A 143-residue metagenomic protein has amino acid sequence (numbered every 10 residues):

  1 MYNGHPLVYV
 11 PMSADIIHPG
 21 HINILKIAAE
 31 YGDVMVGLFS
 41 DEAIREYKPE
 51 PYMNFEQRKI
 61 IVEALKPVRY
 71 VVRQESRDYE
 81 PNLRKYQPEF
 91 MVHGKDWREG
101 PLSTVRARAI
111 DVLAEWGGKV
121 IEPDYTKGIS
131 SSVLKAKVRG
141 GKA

Functional and structural regions predicted by a protein language model:
M1-A143: Nucleotidyltransferase catalytic core that binds NTPs
